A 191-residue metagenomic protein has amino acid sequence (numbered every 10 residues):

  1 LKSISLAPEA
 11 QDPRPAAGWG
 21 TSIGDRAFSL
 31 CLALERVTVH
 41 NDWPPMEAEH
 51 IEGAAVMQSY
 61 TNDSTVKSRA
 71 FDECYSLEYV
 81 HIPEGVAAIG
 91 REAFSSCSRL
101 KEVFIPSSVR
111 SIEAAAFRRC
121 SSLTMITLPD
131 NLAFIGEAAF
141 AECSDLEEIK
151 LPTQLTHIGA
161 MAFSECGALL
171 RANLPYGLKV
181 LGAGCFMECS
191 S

Functional and structural regions predicted by a protein language model:
L1-S22, L32-T65, Y75-A88, S98-S111 (+4 more regions): Structural signature of tandem-repeat unit edges
G24-A27, S68-A70, G90-A93, E113-A116 (+3 more regions): Consensus positions within tandem repeat domains that build extended binding/scaffold surfaces
